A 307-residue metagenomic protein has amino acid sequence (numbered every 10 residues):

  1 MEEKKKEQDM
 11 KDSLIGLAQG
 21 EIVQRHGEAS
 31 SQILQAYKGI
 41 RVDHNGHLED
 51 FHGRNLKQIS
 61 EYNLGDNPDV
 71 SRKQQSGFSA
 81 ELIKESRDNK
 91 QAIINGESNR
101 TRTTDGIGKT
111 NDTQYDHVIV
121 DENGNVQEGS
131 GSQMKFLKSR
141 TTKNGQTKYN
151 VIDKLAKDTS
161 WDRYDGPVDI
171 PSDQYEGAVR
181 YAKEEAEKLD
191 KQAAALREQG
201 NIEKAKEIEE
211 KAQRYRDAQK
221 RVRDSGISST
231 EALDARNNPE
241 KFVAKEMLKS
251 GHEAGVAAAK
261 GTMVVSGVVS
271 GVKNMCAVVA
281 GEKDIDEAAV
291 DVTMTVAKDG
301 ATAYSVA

Functional and structural regions predicted by a protein language model:
M1-G20, S31-K38, R72, N111 (+6 more regions): Charge-dense, intrinsically disordered terminal/linker segments
M1-I83: Interdomain/boundary linker segments immediately adjacent to catalytic/signaling cores
D50-A156: Catalytic centers of nucleases
Q133-R216: A recognition module on extended beta-rich or small alphabeta surfaces enriched in W/G with H and D/E
K206-M263, D284-A289: Cytosolic-side membrane-insertion boundary helix
G251-C276, A288-A307: Membrane-active amphipathic alpha-helices enriched in small hydrophobic residues
A277-E282: Bilayer-penetrating membrane-interaction modules that drive fusion, pore formation, and translocation
